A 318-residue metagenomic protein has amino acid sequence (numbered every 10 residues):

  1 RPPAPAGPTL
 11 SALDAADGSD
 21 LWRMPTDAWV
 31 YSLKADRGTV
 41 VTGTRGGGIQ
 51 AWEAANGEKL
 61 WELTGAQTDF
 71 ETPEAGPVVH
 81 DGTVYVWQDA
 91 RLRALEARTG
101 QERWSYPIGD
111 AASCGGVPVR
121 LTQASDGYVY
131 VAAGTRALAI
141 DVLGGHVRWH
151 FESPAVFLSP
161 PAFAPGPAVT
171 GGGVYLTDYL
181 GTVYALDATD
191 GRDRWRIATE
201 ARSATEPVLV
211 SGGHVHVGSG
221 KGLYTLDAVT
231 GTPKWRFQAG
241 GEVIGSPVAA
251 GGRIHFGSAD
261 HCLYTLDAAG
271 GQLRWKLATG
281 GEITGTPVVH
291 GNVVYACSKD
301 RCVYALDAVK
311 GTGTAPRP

Functional and structural regions predicted by a protein language model:
R1-T9, M24-Q50, L63-R93, Y106-L138 (+6 more regions): Repeat-blade elements of multi-bladed beta-propeller folds
D14-D17, E53-N56, E96-T99, D141-G145 (+4 more regions): Short loop/turn segments that connect beta-strands within beta-propeller blades
S19-W22, E58-W61, Q101-S105, R148-W149 (+4 more regions): A structural motif specific to WD40 beta-propellers
A55, T83, R98-Q101, Y128 (+2 more regions): Short, intrinsically disordered, mixed-charge
P316-P318: Short, solvent-exposed mixed-charge patches
